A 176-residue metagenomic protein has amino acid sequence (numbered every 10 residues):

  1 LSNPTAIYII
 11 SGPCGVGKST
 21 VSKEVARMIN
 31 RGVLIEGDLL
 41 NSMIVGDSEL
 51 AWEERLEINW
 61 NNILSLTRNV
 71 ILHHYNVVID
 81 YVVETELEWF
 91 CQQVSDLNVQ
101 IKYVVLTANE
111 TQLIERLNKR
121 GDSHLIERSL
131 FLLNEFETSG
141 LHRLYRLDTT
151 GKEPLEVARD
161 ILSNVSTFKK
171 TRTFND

Functional and structural regions predicted by a protein language model:
I10: Hydrophobic anchor at the beta1->P-loop junction of P-loop NTPases
P13: P-loop (Walker A) phosphate-binding loop of NTP-binding proteins
V16: ATP-binding Walker
S19: Walker A/P-loop
S22-S65: Conserved substrate/cofactor phosphate-moiety recognition/catalytic segment in nucleotide-dependent phosphotransferases
I58-L97: Glycine-rich phosphate-binding loop used to anchor ATP phosphates in small-molecule kinases, encompassing both
L97-L117, L147: Conserved phosphate-donor/acceptor-positioning beta-strand/loop module used by diverse small-molecule
K119-D160, F168-D176: Small-molecule kinase domains that catalyze NTP-dependent phosphoryl transfer to phosphate-bearing small molecules
